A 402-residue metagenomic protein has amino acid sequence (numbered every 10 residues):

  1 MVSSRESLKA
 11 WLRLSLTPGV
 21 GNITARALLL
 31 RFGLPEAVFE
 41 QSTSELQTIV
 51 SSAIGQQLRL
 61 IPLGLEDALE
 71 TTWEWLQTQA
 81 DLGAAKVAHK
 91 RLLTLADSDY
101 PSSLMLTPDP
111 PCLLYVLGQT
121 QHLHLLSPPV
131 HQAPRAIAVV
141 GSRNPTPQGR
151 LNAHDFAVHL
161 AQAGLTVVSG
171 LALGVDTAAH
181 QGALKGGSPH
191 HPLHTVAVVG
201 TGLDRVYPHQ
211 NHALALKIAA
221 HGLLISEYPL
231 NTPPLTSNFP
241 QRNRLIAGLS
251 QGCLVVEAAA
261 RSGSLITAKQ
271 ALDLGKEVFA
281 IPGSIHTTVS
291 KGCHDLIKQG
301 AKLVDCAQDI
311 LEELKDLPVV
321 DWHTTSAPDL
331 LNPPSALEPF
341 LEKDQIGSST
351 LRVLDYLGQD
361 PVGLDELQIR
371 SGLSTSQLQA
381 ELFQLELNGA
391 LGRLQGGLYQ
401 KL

Functional and structural regions predicted by a protein language model:
M1-S7, L95-L402: Glycine-biased, small-residue-rich flexible motifs in mid-sequence functional cores and linkers
M1-S98, L364, N388-L402: Short, small/acidic-rich helices and loops at N termini and domain boundaries of DNA replication/processing enzymes
